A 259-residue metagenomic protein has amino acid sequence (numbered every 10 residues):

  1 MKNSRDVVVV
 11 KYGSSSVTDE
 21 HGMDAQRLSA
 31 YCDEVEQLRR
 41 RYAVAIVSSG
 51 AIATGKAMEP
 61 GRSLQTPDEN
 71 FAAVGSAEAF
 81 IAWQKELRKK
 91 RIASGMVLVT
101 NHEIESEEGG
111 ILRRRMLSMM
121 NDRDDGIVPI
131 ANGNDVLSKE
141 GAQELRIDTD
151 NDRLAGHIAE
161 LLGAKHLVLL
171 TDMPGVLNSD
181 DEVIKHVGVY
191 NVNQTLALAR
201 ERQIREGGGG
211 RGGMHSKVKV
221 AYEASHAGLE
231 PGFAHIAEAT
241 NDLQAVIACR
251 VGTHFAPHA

Functional and structural regions predicted by a protein language model:
M1-A259: C-terminal catalytic "cap/lid" subdomain
